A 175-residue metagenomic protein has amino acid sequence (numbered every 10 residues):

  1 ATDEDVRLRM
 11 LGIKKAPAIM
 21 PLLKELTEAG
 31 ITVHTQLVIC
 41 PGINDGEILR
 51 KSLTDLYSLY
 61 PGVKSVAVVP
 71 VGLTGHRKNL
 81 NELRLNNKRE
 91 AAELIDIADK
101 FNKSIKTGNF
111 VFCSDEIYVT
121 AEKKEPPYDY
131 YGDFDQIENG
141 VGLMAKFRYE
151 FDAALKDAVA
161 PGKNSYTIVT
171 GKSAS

Functional and structural regions predicted by a protein language model:
A1, R9, T107-Y118, K123-Y130: Active-site-facing alpha/beta catalytic cores
A1-P17, K24: Hydrophobic, small-residue-rich alpha-helical packing segments that form membrane-like cores
T2-D3, Y118, K172-S175: Short, glycine-/Ser/Thr-/acidic-enriched flexible segments
R7-L11, E47-L49, R77-E82, K123-P126: Short acidic, glycine/serine/threonine-rich loops at helix termini
R7-L8, H34-V38, S165-T167: Glycine- and acidic
M20-N79, R89-E116: Conserved C-terminal portion of the radical SAM core fold that forms the substrate/S-adenosylmethionine-binding
L85: Short glycine/proline-centered loop/turn elements that form peptide/ligand docking sites
E122-S175: Radical SAM enzyme core and accessory elements
